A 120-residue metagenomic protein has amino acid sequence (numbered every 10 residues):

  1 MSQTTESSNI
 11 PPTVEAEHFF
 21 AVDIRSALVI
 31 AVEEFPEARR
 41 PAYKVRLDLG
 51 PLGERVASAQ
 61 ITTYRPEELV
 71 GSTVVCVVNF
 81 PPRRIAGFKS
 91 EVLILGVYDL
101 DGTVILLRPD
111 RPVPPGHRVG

Functional and structural regions predicted by a protein language model:
M1-G120: Phosphate-backbone binding interfaces of nucleic-acid-interacting proteins
